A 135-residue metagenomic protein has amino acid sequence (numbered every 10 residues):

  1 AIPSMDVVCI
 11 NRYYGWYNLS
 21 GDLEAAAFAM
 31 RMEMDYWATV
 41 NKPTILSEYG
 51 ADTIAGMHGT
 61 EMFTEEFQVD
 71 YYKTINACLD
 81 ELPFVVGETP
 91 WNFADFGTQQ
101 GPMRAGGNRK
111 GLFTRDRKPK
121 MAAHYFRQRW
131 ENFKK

Functional and structural regions predicted by a protein language model:
A1-K135: Substrate-binding clefts and catalytic carboxylate motifs of secreted carbohydrate-active enzymes
